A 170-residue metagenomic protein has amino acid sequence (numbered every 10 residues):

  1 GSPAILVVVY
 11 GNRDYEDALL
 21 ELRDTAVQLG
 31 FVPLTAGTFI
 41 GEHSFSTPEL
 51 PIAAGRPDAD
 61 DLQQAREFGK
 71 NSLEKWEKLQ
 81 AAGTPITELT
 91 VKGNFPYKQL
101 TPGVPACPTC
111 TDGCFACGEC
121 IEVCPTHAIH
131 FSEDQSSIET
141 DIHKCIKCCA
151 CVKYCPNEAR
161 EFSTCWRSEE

Functional and structural regions predicted by a protein language model:
G1-T101, S163-E169: FMN-binding flavodoxin-like domain, especially the glycine-rich phosphate-binding loop
N71-K75, L79, C117, V123-H127: Short hydrophobic alpha-helical module
G93-A116, E122-V123, H127-K147, C165-S168: Ferredoxin-like iron-sulfur electron-transfer modules
V152-K153: Gly/His-enriched, cation/cofactor- and phosphate-binding structural elements
